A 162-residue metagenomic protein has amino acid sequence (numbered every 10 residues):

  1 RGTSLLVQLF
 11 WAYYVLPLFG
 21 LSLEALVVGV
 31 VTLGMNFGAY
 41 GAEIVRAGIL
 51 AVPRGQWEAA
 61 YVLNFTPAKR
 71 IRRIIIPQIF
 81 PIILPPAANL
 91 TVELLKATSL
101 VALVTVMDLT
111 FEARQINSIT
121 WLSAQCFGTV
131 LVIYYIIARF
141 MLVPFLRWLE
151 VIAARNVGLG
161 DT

Functional and structural regions predicted by a protein language model:
R1-T162: Transmembrane alpha-helices and adjacent helix-loop boundaries
